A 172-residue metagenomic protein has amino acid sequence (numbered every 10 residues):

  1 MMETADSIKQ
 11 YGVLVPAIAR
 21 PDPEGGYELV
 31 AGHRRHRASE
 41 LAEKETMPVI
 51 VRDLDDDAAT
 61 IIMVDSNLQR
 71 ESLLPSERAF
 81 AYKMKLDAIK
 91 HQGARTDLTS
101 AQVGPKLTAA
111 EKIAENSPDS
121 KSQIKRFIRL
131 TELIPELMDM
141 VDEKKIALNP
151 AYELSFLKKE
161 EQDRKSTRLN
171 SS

Functional and structural regions predicted by a protein language model:
M1-R52, A58-S72: Short, charged/polar connector segments at secondary-structure boundaries
R20, I50-V51, A94, E136 (+1 more regions): Short linear functional motifs in flexible/disordered or boundary regions
H33-R34, D55, E77, I128: Short beta->alpha linker loops
R70-K159, D163: Alpha-helical interaction elements
T167-S172: Conserved small/polar residues in nucleotide/adenosyl-binding loops
